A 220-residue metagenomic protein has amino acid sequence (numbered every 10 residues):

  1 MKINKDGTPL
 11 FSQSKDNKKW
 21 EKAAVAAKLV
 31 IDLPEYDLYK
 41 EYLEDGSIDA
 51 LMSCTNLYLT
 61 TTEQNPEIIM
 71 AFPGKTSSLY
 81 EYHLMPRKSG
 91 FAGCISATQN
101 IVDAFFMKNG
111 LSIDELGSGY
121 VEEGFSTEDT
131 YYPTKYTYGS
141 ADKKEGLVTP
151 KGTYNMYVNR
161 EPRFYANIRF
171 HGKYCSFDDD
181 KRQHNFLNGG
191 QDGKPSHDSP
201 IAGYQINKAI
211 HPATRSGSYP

Functional and structural regions predicted by a protein language model:
K2-G193: An aromatic- and glycine-enriched ligand-binding surface/loop that stacks and positions planar moieties
N185-P220: Active-site beta-strand/loop architecture of penicillin-binding DD-peptidases
